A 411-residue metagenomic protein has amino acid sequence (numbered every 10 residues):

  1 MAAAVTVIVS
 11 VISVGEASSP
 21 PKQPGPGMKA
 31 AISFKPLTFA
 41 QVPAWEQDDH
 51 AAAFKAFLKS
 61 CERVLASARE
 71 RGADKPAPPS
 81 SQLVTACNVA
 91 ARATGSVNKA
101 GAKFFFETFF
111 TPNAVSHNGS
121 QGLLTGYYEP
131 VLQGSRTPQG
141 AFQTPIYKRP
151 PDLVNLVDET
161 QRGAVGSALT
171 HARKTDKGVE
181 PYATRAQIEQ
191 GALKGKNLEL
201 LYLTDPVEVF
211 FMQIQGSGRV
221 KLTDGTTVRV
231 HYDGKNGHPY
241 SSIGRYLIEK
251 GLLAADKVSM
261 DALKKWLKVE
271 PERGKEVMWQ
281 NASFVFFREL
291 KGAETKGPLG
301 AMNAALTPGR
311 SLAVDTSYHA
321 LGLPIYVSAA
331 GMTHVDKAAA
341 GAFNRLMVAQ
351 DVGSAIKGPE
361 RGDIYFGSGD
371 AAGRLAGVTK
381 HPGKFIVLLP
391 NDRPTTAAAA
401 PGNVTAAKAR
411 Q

Functional and structural regions predicted by a protein language model:
A2-S10: Bacterial N-terminal signal peptides
V5, S241-A254, A340-V352: A signal for specific C-terminal beta-sheet/loop modules enriched in small/flexible residues with GP/PG/PP motifs
V11-Q23: Signal peptide processing junction and immediate N-terminal pro/mature segment of secreted/exported proteins
P20, G25, K35, P43-E46 (+2 more regions): C-terminal soluble interaction/assembly domains
S33-A293, G300, A304: Secretory/export targeting leaders with adjacent low-complexity proregions
